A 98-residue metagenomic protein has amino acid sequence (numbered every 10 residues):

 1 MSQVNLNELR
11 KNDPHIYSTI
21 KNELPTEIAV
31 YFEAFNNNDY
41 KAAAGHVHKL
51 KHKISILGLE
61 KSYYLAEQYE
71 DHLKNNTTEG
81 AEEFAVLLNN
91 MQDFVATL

Functional and structural regions predicted by a protein language model:
M1-S2, N38: Short, charged, low-hydrophobicity "junction" segments
S2-A29, K53-D71, N75-L98: Amphipathic, coiled-coil-like alpha-helical segments
N12, N37-N38: A generic short-segment signal for beta-strand/edge and adjacent turn/coil regions
Y31-A34: N-terminal acidic leader/helix
N36-N37, N75: Charged, alpha-helical scaffolding/interaction elements associated with membrane systems
K41-G45: All-alpha amphipathic helical-bundle segments outside canonical DNA-binding/catalytic cores that form hydrophobic
